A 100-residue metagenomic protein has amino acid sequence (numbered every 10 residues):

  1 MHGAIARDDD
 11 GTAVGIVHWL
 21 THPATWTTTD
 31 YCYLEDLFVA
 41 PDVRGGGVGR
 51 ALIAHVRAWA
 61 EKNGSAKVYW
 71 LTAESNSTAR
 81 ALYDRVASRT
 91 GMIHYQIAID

Functional and structural regions predicted by a protein language model:
M1-H2: Short loop/turn microsegments at loop-to-beta-strand junctions
I5, T12-T21, Y33, F38: Conserved beta-strand in the GNAT
A6, G45-I53: Glycine-rich acyl-CoA binding loop
R7-D9, I97-I99: Active-site beta-strand termini and strand-to-loop segments that position acidic
A13, R50, A54, K62 (+2 more regions): Conserved active-site alpha-helix within GNAT-family acetyltransferase domains
A24-D30: A short, polar/charged loop-to-alpha-helix boundary motif
A40-D42, G46, S75: Active-site acidic-Proline motif in GNAT/NAT acetyltransferases
A60-T72: Conserved GNAT acetyl-CoA-binding A-motif
